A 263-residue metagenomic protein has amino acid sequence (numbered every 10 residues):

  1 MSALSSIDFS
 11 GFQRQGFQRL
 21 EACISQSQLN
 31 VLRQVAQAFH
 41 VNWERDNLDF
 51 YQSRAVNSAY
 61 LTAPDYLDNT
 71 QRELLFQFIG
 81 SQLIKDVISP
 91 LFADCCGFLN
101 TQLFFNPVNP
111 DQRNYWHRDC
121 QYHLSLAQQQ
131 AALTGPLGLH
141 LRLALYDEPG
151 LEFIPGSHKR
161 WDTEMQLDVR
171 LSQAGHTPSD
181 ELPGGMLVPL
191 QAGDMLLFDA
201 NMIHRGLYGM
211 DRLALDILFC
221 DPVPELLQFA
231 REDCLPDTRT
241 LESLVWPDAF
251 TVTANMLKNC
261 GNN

Functional and structural regions predicted by a protein language model:
S2-R14, E21-A127: Non-heme Fe(II)-dependent double-stranded beta-helix
I7, L48, M195, N201-N263: Non-heme Fe(II)/2-oxoglutarate
S10, T134, G138, A144-I203: Double-stranded beta-helix
T101-L103, L141-L143, L215-F219: A structural signal for short, well-ordered beta-strand segments
N106, H158-W161, F219-E225: Short edge-strand/loop segments of extracellular domains
V108-D111, Q121, Y146-E148, M195 (+1 more regions): Short, charged/polar surface micro-motifs in flexible loops or helix N-caps
D111-R118, S125-Q128, G150-S157, D162-Q166 (+1 more regions): A short secondary-structure junction signal
C120-Q129, Q173-G175, E181: Active-site glycine-rich loop that binds ribose-phosphate moieties when present
